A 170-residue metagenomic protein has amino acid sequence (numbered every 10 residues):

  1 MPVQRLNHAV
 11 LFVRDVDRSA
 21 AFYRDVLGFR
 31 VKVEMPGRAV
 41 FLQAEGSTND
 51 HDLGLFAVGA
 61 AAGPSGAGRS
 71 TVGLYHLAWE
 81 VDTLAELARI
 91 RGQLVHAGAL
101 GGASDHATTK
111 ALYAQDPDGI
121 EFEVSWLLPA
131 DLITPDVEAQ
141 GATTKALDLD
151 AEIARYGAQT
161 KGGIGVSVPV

Functional and structural regions predicted by a protein language model:
Q4, V13-D17, T71-V72, L77-E121 (+2 more regions): Vicinal oxygen chelate
N7-R14, R18-V40: N-terminal "first-domain core" detector
H8, D52, A111: Conserved beta-strand and immediately adjacent loop positions that scaffold enzyme active sites
R14-V26, G54-P64, Y156-G162: Short N-terminal helix-initiation segments at or just after the protein's N-terminus
V26, T48-D50, H96: Short, well-ordered coil/turn elements that cap or connect secondary structure elements
R30-T71, H106, Q115, E121-P129: Conserved short beta-strand elements that form part of the metal-binding/catalytic scaffold of enzyme active sites
P135-V137: Rossmann-like AdoMet/SAM-dependent catalytic core
